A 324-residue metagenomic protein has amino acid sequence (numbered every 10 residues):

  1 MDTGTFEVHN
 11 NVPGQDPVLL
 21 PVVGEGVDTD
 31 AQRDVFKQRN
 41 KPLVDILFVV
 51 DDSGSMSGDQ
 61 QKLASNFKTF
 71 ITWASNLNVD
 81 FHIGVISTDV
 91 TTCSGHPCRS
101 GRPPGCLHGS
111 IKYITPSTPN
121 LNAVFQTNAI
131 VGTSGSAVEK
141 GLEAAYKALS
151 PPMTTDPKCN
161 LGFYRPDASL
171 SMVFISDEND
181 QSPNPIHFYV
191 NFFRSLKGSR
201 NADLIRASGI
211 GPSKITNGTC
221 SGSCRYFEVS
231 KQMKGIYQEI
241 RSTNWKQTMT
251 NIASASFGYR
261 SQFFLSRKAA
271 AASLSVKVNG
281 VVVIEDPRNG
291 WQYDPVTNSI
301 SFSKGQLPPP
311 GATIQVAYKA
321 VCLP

Functional and structural regions predicted by a protein language model:
M1-Q32: Feature for long, exposed domains in two main contexts
M1-T5, F163, G311: Short glycine/proline/serine/threonine-rich loop/turn segments at secondary-structure transition edges
P13-Q15, N78, P309: A cross-taxa feature marking solvent-exposed loop/turn segments within ectodomains of secreted and single-pass membrane
G24-V296, Y318-P324: Divalent cation-coordinating acidic motifs and surrounding scaffolds that mediate Ca2+/Mg2+/Mn2+/Zn2+-dependent binding
P295-S303: Extracellular adhesion/glycan-binding regions together with long Ser/Thr- and acidic-residue-rich low-complexity tracts
F302-P310: Surface-exposed, short loops/turns at beta-strand junctions within beta-sandwich domains
